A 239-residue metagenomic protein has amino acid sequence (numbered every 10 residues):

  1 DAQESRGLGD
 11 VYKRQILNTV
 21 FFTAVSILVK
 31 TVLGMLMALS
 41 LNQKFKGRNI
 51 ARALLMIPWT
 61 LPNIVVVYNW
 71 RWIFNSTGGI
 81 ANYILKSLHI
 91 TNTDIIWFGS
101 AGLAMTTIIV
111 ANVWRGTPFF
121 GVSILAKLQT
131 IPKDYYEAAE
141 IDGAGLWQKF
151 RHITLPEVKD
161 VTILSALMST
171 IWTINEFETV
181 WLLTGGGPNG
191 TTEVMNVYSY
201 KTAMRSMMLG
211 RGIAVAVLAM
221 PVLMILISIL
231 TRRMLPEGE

Functional and structural regions predicted by a protein language model:
S5-E239: A structural signal for multi-pass alpha-helical bundles of membrane permease subunits that mediate small-molecule
